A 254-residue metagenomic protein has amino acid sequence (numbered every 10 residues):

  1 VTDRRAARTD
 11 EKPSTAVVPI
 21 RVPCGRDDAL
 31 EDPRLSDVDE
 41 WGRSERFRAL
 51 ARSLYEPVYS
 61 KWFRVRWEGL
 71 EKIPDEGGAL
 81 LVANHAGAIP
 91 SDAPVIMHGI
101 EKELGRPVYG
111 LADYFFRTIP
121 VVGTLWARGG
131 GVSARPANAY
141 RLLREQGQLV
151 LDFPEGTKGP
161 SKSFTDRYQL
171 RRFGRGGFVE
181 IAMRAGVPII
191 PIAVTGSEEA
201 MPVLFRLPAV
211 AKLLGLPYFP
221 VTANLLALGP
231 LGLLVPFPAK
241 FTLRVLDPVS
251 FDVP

Functional and structural regions predicted by a protein language model:
T2-G99, E103-A137, L207, G232: Membrane-anchoring hydrophobic helices of lipid-metabolizing enzymes
T2-L50, R141-P254: Non-catalytic C-terminal accessory region of glycerolipid acyltransferases and related lyso-lipid remodeling enzymes
